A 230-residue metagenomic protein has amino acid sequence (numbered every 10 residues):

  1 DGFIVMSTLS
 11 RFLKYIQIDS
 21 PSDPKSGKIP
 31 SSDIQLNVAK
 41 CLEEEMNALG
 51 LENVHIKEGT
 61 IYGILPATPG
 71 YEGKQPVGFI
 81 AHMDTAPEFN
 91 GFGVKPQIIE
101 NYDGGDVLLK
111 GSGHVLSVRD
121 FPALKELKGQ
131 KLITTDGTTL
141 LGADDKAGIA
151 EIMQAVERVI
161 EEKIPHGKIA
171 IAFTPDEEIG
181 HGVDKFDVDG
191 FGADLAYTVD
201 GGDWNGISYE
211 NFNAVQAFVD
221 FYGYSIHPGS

Functional and structural regions predicted by a protein language model:
D1-V5: Short, Lys/Arg-enriched N-terminal segments with co-localized hydrophobic residues within the first ~10-30 amino acids
M6-K131: Acidic/His- and Gly-rich active-site-bordering loop/insert found across diverse amide/peptide-bond hydrolases
S7-S10, D33, N37, C41 (+8 more regions): Conserved active-site and cofactor/substrate-binding residues in soluble primary-metabolism enzymes
G73-Q75, G223, P228: Structural motif
P76-I80, D194-T198, F218: Short glycine-aspartate micro-motif
P87-N90, H181-G182, G206-S208, P228-G229: Short helix/loop capping segments that flank catalytic or ligand/cofactor-binding pockets
K125-E210: Acidic/histidine-rich catalytic neighborhood of metal-dependent amide-processing enzymes
Q216-Y222: Short amphipathic
